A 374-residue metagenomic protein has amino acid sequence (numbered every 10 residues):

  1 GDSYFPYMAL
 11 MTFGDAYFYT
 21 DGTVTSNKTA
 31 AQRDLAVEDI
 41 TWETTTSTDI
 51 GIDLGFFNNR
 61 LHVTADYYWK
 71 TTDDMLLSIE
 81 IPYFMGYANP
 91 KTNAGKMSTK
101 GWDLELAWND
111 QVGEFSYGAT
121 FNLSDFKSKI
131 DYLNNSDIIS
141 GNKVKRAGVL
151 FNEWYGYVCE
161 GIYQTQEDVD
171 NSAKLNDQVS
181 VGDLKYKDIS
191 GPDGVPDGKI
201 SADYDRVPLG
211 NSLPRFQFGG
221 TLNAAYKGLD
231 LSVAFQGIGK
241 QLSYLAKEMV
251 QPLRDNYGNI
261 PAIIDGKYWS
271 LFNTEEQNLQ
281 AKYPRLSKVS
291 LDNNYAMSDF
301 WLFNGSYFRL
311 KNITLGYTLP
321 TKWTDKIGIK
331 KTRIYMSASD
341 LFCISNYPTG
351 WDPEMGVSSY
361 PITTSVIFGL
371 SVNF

Functional and structural regions predicted by a protein language model:
G1-G156, N293, M297-F374: Extracellular/periplasmic, surface-exposed regions of secreted and cell-surface proteins
D2-F5, A16-Y17, T92, N109-S212 (+3 more regions): Conserved small-residue
T25-N27, V195-K199, S290-L291: Short, positively charged
Y68-D73, P82-F84, G237-Q241, E248-P252: Active/binding-pocket-proximal capping segment
I130, Y204, P214-G228, K311-G316: Conserved SET/PR-domain catalytic core that frames the SAM/AdoMet-binding pocket
N211-L245: Glycine-rich, aromatic-lined ligand/substrate-binding cores of catalytic and carbohydrate-binding domains
I238-G328, T332-R333: Extracytoplasmic gating/loop element in the C-terminal half of outer-membrane beta-barrel translocons and assembly
